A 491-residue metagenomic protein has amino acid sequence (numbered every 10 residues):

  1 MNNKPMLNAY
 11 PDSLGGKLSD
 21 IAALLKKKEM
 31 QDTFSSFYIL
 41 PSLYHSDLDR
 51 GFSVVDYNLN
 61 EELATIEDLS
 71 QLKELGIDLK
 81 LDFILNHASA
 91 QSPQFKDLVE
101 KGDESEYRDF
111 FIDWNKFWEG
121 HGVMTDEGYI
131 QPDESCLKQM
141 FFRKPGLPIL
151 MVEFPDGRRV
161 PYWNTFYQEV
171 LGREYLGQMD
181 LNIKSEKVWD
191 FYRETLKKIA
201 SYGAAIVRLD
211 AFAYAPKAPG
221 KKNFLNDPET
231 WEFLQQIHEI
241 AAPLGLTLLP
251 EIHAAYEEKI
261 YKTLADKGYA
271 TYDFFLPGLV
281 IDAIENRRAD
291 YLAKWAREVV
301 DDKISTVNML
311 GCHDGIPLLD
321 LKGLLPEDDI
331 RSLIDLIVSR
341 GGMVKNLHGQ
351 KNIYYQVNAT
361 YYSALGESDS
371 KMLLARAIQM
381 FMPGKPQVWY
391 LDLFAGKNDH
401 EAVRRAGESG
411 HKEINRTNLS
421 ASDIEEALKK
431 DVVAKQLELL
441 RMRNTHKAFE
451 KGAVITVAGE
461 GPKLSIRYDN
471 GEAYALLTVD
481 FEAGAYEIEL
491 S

Functional and structural regions predicted by a protein language model:
M1-S491: Active-site and adjacent substrate-binding regions of carbohydrate-active enzymes
